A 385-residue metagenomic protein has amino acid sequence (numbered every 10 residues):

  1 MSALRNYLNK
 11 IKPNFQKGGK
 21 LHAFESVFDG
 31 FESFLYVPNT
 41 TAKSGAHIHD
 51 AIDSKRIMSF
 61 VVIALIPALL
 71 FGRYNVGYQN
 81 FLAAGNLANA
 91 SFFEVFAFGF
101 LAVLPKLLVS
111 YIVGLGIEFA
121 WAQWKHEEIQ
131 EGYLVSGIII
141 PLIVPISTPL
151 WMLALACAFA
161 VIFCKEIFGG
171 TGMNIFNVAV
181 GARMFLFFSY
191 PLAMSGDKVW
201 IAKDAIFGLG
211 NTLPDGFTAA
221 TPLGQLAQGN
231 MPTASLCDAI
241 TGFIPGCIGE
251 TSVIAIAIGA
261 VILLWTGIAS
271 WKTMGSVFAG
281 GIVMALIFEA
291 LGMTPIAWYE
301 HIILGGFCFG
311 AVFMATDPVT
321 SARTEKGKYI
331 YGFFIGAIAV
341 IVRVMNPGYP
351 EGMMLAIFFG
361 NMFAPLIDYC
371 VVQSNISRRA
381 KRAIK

Functional and structural regions predicted by a protein language model:
M1-L107, A383: N-terminal signal-anchor module of multipass membrane proteins
A42-I48, G114-K125, I162-G172, I258-T266 (+1 more regions): C-terminal ends of transmembrane helices
F96-S110, S147-A156, A239-V253, P295-F307: Structural signature of hydrophobic alpha-helical transmembrane segments
V113-E118, Y133-L142, C157-C164, A255-L263 (+3 more regions): Hydrophobic, membrane-inserted alpha-helices
E128-L209: Membrane-interface helix-loop-helix junctions at boundaries between adjacent transmembrane segments
A154, I175-V180, W298-G306, K328-I330 (+1 more regions): Loop-to-transmembrane alpha-helix initiation sites
G172-A257: Long hydrophobic alpha-helical segments that form multi-pass transmembrane helix bundles in integral membrane proteins
M274-E325: A beta-strand-loop signature enriched in Asp, Gly, Thr, and Trp that corresponds to the sialidase/neuraminidase Asp-box
